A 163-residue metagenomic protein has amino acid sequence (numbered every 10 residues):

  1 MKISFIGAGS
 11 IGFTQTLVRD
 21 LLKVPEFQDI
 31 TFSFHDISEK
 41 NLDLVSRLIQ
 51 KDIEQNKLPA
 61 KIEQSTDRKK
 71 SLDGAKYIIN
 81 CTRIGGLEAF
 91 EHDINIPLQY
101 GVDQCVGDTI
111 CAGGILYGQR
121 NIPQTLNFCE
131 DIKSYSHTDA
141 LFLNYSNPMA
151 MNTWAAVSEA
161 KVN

Functional and structural regions predicted by a protein language model:
I3-F32: N-terminal Rossmann-like dinucleotide-binding module
A8-F13, E39-N41, I122, N144-N152: Gly/Ser/Thr-rich loops at beta-strand to alpha-helix junctions that form or flank small-molecule/cofactor-binding
T16, L44, F90-H92, T153-S158: Short acidic, glycine/serine/threonine-rich loops at helix termini
K23-E26, Q50-Q55, N80, S134 (+1 more regions): Short, surface-exposed basic-aromatic patches at helix termini and helix-loop junctions that form
E26-D52: NAD(P)-binding Rossmann-fold cofactor-contacting core
H35-N41, N56-Y135: Rossmann-like NAD(P)-binding element
L126-N163: Rossmann-like dinucleotide-binding core of oxidoreductases
